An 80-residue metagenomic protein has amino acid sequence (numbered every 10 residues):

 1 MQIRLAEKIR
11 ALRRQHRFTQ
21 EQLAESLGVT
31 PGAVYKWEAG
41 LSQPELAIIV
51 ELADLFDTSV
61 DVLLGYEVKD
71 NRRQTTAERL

Functional and structural regions predicted by a protein language model:
M1-Q15: A short, Lys/Arg-rich alpha-helix, primarily the initiator
R14, E25, D54: Alpha-helical residues within the helix-turn-helix
R17-K36: Short alpha-helical DNA-recognition segment
Q22, A33, Q43, S59-V62: Residues in the helix-turn-helix
G28, A47-V62: DNA major-groove recognition helix of helix-turn-helix/homeodomain DNA-binding modules
G40-A53, D70: Short, basic-rich loop-to-helix N-cap that marks the start of a DNA-contacting helix
Y66-L80: Short, charged recognition helix plus adjacent turn of helix-turn-helix-like nucleic-acid-binding domains
